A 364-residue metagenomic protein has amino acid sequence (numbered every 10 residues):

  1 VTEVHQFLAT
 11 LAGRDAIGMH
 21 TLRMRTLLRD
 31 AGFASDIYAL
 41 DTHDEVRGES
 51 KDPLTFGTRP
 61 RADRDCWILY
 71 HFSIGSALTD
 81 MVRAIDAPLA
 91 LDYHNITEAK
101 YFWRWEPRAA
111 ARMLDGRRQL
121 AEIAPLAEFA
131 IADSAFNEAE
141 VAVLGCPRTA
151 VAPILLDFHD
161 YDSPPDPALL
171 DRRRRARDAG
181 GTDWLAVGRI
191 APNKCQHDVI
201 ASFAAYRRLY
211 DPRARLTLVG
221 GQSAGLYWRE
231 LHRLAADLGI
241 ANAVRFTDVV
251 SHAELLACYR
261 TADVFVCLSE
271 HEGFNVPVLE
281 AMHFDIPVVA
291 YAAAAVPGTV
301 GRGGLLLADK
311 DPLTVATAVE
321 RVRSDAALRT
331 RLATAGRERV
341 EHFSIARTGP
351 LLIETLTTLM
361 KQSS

Functional and structural regions predicted by a protein language model:
M19, T182, A191-A205, L226-R229 (+1 more regions): A conserved mid-protein helix/loop that constitutes part of the nucleotide-sugar donor-binding site
A39-H43, R213-H232: Glycosyltransferase donor-sugar binding loop
A124-R174: Donor nucleotide-sugar binding/catalytic pocket of nucleotide-sugar-dependent glycosyltransferases
G220, W228-A253: Nucleotide-activated donor-binding/catalytic signature segment of Leloir-type glycosyltransferases, i.e., the conserved
A257-A262: Short alpha-helical donor nucleotide-sugar binding micro-motif in glycosyltransferases
E270: Aromatic "clamp/platform" in nucleotide-sugar-dependent glycosyltransferases that forms part of the donor/acceptor
V278, P287-A290: Short hydrophobic beta-strand element within catalytic cores of glycosyltransferases and related nucleotide-activated
L305-L313, R321-A326: Conserved acidic donor-binding segment of nucleotide-sugar-dependent glycosyltransferases
